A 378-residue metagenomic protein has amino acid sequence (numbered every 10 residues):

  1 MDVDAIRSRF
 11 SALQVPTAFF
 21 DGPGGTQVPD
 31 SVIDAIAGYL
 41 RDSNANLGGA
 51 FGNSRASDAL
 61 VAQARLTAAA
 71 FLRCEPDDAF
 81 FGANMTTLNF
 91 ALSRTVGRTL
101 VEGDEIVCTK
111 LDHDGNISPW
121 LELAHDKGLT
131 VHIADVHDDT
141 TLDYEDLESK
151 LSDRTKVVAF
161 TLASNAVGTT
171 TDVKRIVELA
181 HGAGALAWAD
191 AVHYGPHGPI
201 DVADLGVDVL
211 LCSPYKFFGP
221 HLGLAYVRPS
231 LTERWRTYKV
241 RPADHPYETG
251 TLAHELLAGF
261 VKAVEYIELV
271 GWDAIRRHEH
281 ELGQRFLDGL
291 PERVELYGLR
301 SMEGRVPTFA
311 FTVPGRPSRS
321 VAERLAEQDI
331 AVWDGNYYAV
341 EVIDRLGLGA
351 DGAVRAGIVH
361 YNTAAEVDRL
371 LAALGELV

Functional and structural regions predicted by a protein language model:
M1-V378: Pyridoxal 5′-phosphate
